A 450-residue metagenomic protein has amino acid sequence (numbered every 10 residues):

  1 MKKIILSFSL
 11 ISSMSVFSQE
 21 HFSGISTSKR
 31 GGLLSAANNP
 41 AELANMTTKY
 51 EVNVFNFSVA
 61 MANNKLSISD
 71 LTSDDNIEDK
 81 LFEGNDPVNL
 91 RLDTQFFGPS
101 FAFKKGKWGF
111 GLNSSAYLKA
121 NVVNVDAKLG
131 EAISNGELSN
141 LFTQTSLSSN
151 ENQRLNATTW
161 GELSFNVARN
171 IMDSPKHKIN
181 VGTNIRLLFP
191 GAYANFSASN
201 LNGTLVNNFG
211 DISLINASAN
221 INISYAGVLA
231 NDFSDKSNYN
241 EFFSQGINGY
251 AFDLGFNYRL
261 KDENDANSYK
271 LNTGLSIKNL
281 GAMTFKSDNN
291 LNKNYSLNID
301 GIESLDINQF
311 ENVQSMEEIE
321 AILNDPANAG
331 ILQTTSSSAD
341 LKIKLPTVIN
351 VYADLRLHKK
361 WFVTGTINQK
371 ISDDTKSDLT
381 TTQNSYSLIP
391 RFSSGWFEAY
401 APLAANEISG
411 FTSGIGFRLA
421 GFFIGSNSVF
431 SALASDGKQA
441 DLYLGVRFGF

Functional and structural regions predicted by a protein language model:
I4-S13: Sec-dependent N-terminal signal peptides
M14-S18: Sec/Tat signal peptide C-region and signal peptidase I cleavage site
Q19-F450: Subset of outer-membrane beta-barrel
